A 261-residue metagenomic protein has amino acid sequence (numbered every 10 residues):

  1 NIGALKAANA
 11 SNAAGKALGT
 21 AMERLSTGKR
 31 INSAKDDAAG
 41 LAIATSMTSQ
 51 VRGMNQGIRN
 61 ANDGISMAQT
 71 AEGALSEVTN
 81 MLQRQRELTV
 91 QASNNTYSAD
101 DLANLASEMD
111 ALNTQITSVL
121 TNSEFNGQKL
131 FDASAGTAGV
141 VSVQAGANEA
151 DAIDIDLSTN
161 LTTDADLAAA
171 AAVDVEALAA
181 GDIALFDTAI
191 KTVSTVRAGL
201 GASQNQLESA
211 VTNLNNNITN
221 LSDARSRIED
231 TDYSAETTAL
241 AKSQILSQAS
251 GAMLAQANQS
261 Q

Functional and structural regions predicted by a protein language model:
N1-Q261: Primary detection of the long, small/polar-rich alpha-helical "axial" segments characteristic of bacterial flagellar
